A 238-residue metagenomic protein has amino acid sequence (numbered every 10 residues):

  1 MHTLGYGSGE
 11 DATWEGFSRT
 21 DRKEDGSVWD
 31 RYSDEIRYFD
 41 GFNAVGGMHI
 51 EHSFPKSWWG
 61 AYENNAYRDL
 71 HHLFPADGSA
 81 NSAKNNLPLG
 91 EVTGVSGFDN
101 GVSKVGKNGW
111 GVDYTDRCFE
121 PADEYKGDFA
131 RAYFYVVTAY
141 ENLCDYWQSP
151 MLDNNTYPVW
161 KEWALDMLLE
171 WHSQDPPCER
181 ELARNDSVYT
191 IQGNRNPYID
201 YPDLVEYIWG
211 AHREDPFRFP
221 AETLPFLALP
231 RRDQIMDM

Functional and structural regions predicted by a protein language model:
M1, L227-M238: Boundary/junction segments of secreted and surface-exposed precursor proteins
M1-N43, L168: Aromatic-lined ligand-binding clefts that engage carbohydrates, nucleic acids, or primary amines
F42-L229: Domain-level detector of nuclease and nuclease-like folds in predominantly extracellular/periplasmic contexts
